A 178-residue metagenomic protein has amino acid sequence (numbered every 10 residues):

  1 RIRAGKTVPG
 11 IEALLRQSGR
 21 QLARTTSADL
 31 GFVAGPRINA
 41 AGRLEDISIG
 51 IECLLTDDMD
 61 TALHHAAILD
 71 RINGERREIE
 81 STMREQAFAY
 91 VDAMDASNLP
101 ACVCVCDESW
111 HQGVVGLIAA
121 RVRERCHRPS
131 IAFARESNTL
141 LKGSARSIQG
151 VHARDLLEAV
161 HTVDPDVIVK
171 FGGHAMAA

Functional and structural regions predicted by a protein language model:
R1-A177: Hydrophobic helix-and-loop "lid/oligomerization" segment in the mid-to-C-terminal part of catalytic domains
